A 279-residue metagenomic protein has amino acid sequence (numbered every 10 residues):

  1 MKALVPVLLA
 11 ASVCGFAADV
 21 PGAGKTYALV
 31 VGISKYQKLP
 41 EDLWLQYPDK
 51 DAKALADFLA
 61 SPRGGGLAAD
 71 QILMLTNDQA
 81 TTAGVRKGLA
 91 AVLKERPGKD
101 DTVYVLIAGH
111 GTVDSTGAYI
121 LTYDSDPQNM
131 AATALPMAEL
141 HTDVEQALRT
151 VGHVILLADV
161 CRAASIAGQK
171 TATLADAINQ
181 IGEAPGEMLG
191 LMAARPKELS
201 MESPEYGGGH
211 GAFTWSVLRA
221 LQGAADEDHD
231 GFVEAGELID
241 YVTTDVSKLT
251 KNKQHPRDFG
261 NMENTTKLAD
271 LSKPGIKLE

Functional and structural regions predicted by a protein language model:
K2-E279: Cysteine endopeptidase catalytic domains of the caspase/legumain-like
